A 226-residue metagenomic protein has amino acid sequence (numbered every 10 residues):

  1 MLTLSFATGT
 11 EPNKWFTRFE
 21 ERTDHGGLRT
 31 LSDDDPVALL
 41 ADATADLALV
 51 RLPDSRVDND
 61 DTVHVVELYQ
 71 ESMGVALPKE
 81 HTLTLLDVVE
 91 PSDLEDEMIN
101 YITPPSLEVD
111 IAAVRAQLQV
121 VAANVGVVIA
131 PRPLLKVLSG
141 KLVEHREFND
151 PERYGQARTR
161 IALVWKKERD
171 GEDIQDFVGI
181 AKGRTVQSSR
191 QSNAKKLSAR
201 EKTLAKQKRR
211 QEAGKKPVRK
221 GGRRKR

Functional and structural regions predicted by a protein language model:
M1-L31, P36-L39: Short alpha-helix C-terminal cap/hinge motif
T8, S32-D34, T44-S55, K79 (+1 more regions): Beta->alpha turn/N-cap motifs
K14, N149-K202: A late-sequence structural motif
R18, D35-M73: Short beta-strand-centered segments that line the small-molecule binding cleft or hinge of alpha/beta clamshell
D24-D33, Y101-A112: Short beta-strand-to-loop elements that line the ligand-binding cleft of bilobed periplasmic-binding protein-like
A41, R51-D60, V114-G155: A ligand-binding cleft/hinge motif common to bilobed small-molecule-binding domains
V63-M73, L77-M98: Flexible hinge/capping segments at coil-to-helix
R184-R226: Intrinsically disordered, Lys/Arg-rich low-complexity segments
